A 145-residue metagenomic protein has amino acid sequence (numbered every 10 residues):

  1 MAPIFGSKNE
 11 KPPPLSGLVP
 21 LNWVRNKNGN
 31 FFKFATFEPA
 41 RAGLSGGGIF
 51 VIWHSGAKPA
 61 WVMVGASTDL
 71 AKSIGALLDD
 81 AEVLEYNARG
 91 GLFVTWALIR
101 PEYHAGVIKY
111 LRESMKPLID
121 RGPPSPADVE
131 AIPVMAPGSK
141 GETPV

Functional and structural regions predicted by a protein language model:
M1-V62, A66-V145: Boundary/linker segments flanking structured domains
